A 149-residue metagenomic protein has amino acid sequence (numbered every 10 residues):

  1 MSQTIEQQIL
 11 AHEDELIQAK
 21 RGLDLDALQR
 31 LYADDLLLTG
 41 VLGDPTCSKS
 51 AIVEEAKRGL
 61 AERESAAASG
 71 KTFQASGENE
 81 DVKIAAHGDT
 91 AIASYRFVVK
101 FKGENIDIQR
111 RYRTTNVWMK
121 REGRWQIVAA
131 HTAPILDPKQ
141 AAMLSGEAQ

Functional and structural regions predicted by a protein language model:
M1-D34, D89, A141-Q149: Short, low-complexity N-terminal intrinsically disordered segments enriched in polar/charged residues
E6-Q7, L25-D89, S94-Y95, I106: A solvent-exposed, acidic/Ser-Thr-rich amphipathic alpha-helical stretch
L16, I52, A56, E78-I84 (+3 more regions): Hydrophobic/aromatic beta-strand elements that line small-molecule binding cavities or substrate pockets in beta-rich
D35, F101, P134-L136: Feature marks short, surface-exposed loop/turn motifs that line or immediately flank catalytic pockets and channel
I92, R111-Q140: Short beta-strand edge/turn micro-motifs at domain boundaries
K100-Q109: Short, cysteine-centered beta-strand-loop-beta hairpins and adjacent loop/turn segments enriched in charged/polar
E104, Q140-A141: Outer-membrane beta-barrel proteins
